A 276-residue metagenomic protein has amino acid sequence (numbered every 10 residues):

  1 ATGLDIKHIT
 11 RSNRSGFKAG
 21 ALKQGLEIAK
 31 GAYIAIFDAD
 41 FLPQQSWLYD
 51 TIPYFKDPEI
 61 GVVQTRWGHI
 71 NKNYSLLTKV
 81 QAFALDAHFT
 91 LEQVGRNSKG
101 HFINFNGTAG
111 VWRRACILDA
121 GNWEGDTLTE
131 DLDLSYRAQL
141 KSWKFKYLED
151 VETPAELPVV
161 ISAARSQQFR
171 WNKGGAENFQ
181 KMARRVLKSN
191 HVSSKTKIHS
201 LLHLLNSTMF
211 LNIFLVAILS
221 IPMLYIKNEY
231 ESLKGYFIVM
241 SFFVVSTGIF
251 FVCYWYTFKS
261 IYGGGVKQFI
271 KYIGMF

Functional and structural regions predicted by a protein language model:
T2-Y33, Q45-L128, Q139-L140, I161-S194 (+2 more regions): Long helical/loop segments within the catalytic core of UDP-sugar-dependent glycosyltransferases, especially the large
G20, Q24, F41, Y49 (+6 more regions): Feature representing long, continuous alpha-helical segments
A39, G68, V151: Flexible loop residues that form catalytic and substrate-binding hotspots at small-molecule/glycan-binding clefts
D40, T129: Active-site-adjacent helix-turn-beta-strand microarchitecture at beta-sheet edges that either contains or buttresses
D126, S135-P154: Catalytic donor-sugar/metal-binding loop of nucleotide-sugar-dependent glycosyltransferases
H203-F276: Membrane-embedded multi-pass helical conduit in multi-pass membrane proteins, especially envelope-biosynthetic
